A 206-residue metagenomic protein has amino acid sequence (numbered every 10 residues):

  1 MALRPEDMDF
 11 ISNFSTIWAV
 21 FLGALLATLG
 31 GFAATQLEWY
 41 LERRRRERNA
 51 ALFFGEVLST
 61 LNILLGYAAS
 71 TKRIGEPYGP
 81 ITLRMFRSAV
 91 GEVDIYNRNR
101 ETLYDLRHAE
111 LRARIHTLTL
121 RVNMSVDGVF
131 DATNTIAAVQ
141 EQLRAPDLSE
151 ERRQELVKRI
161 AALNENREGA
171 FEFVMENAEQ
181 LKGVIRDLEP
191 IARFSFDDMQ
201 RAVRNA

Functional and structural regions predicted by a protein language model:
M1-E42: Membrane-embedded hydrophobic alpha-helical segments
A33-Q36, Y40, E47, E101 (+2 more regions): Residues at structural and domain junctions
L37-S59: Juxtamembrane membrane-water interface segments immediately C-terminal to a transmembrane helix
L52-A206: Interfacial alpha-helical end/capping and short helix-turn segments at domain and membrane boundaries
